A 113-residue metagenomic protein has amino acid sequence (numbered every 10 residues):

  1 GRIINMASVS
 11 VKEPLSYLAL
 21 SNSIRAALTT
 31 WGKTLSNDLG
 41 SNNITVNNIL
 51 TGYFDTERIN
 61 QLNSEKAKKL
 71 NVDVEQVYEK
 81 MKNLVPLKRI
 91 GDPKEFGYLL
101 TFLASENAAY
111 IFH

Functional and structural regions predicted by a protein language model:
S8: Residue(s) in the substrate-gating loop at a strand-loop-helix junction that position the organic substrate next
E13-A19, S41, K88, E106: Active-site loop immediately N-terminal to the catalytic Tyr-X3-Lys motif of short-chain dehydrogenase/reductase
I24, G32: Active-site helix of classical SDR
G40, T45, I111-H113: Short, small/polar-rich loop/turn modules that mediate ligand/substrate recognition or access, typified
T45-D55, A104: Conserved SDR Rossmann-fold cofactor-binding beta-strand/turn motif
T51-Q61, E65-A67: Short, flexible catalytic-loop segment of classical short-chain dehydrogenase/reductase
A67-K94: Catalytic Tyr-x(3-8)-Lys segment
L87-H113: C-terminal substrate-recognition "lid" of short-chain dehydrogenase/reductases
